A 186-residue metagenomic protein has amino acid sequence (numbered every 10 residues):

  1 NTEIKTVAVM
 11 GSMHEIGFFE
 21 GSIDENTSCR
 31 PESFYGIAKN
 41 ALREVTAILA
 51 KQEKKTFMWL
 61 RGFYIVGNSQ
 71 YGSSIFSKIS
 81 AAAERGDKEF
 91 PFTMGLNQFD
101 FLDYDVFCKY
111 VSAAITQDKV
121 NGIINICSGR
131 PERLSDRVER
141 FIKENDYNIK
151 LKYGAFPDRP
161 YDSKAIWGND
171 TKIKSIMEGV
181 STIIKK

Functional and structural regions predicted by a protein language model:
N1, V45-T46, Y110, A114: Hydrophobic positions on the long internal alpha-helix of Rossmann-like NAD(P)-dependent oxidoreductase domains
N1-F34: Conserved Rossmann-fold NAD(P)-dependent oxidoreductase catalytic core, especially the SDR/UDP-sugar
N1-K5, L49, D118: A short helix-coil junction within the Rossmann-fold of NAD(P)-dependent oxidoreductases
T6-M10, F57, F90, L151: Hydrophobic/aromatic residues located in beta-strands of well-ordered beta-sheets within soluble catalytic
S12-F18, Y64-Q70, P131: Active-site proximal helix/loop that lines the substrate pocket of Rossmann-like NAD(P)-dependent oxidoreductase domains
F34, A38-A41: Active-site helix of classical SDR
E44-Q98, Y104-V106, F141: NAD(P)-dependent short-chain dehydrogenase/reductase
R85-D87, P91-G95, F99-K186: C-terminal substrate-binding subdomain of Rossmann-fold SDR/epimerase-dehydratase oxidoreductases
